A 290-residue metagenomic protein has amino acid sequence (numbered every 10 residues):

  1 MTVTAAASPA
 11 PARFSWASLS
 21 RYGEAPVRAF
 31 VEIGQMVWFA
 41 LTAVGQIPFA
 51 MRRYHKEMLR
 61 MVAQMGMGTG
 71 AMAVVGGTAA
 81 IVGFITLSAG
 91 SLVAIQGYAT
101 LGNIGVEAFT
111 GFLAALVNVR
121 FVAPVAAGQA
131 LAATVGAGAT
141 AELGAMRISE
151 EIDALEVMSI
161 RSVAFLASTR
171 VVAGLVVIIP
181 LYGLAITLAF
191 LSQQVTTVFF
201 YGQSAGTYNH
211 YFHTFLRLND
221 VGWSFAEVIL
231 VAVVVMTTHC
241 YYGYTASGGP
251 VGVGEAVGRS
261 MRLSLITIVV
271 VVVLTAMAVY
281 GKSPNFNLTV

Functional and structural regions predicted by a protein language model:
S8-R60, Y242-S247: Short, membrane-interfacial amphipathic segments enriched in basic
F49-L59, A63-T78, L265: Membrane-interface helix starts
G70, V74, V122, A126 (+4 more regions): Selective transmembrane-helix segments that form parts of the transport pathway or gating/packing helices in multipass
M72-S91, I268-A278: Hydrophobic alpha-helical transmembrane segments of multi-pass membrane transport/permease proteins
L87-V119, L184-I229, T238-R259, K282-V290: Membrane-interfacial helix-loop-helix connectors in multipass membrane proteins
V106-D153: Hydrophobic alpha-helical transmembrane segments of multi-pass membrane transport proteins
L143-S168, G249-V253: Short cytoplasmic-facing helical segments at TM-TM junctions of multi-pass membrane proteins
G243, I266, V270-N287: Membrane-helix cytosolic exit motif
